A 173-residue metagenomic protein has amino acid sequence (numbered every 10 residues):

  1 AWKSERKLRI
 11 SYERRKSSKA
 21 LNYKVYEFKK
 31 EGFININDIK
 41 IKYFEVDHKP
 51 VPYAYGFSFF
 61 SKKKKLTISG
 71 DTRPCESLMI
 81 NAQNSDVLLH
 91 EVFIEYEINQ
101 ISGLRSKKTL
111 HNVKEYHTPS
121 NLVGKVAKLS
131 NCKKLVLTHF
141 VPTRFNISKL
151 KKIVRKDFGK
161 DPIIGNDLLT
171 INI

Functional and structural regions predicted by a protein language model:
A1-T67, C75, K149-I173: Binuclear metal-dependent hydrolase catalytic cores
G56, K63-K65, P74-L168: Cap/insert and terminal regions of metallo-dependent hydrolase folds
D71: Conserved acidic
